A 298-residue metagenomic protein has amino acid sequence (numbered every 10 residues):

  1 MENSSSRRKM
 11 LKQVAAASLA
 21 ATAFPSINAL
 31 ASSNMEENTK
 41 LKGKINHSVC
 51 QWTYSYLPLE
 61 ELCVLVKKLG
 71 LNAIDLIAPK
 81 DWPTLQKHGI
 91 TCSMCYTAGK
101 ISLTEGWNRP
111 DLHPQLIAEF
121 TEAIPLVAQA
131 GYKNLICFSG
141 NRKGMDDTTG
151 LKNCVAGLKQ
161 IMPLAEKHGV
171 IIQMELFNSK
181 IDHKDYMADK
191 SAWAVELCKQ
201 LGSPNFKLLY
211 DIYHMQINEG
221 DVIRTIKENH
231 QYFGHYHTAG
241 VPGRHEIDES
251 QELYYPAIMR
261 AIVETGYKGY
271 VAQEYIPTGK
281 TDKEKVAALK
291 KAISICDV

Functional and structural regions predicted by a protein language model:
E2-K67, G131-K133, A188-Y210, H214-V298: Histidine-acidic metal/acid-base catalytic patches
Q13-S26, L41, R109-K207, I217: Active-site acidic/histidine proton-transfer and metal-coordination neighborhood in alpha/beta enzyme cores
T53-S55, A78-K80, A98-K100, N141-K143 (+4 more regions): Active-site-proximal loop/turn and secondary-structure-junction residues that shape catalytic pockets, frequently
L62-D81: Catalytic domains of carbohydrate-active enzymes, especially glycoside hydrolases
P83-Y96, C154, V170: Short acidic, glycine/proline-enriched helix-loop-strand junctions
